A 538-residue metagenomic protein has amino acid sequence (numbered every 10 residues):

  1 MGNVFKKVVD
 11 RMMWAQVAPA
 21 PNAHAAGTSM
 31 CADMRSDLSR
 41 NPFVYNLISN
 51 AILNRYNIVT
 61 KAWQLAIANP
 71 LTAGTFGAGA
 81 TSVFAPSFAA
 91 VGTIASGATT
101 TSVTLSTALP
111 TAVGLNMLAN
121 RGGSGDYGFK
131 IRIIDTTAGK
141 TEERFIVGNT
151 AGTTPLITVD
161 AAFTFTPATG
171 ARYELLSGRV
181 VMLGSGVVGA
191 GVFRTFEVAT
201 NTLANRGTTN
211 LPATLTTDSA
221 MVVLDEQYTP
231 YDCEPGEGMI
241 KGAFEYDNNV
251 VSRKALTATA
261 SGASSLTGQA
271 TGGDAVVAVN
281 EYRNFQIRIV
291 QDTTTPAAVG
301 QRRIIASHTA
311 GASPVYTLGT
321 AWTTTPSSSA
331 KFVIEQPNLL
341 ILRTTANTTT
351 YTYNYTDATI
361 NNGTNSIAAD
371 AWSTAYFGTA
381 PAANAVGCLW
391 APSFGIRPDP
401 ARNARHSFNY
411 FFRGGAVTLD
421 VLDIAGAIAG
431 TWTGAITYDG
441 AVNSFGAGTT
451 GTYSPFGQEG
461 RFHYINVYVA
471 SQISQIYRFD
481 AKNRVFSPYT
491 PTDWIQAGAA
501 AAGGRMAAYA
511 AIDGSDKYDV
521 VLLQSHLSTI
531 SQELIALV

Functional and structural regions predicted by a protein language model:
M1-A26, N50-A89, G189-D225, T229 (+5 more regions): Trp- and S/T/G-rich repeat-edge/linker motifs of beta-rich repeat architectures
K7-M13, F88-T93, R172-V181, N248-T257 (+2 more regions): Short domain-boundary/entry signatures in modular proteins, especially in secreted/extracellular architectures
P19, A68-F76, P86-T169, G207-A213 (+6 more regions): Autoprocessing Asn-cyclization modules and mimics
A20-S49: Beta-strand-rich domains and repeat architectures in extracellular enzymes and scaffolds, especially beta-propellers
A32-S36, F84, V223-L224, W390 (+4 more regions): Residue-level recognition of a conserved intra-blade site in WD40 beta-propeller repeats
S36, Y45-N50, I133-A138, L183-G189 (+6 more regions): Short, flexible beta-strand-to-coil junctions
D37-Y45, L176-L183, Q227-C233, E237-G242 (+4 more regions): Entry beta-strands of beta-propeller and related beta-repeat scaffolds
T449-Q472: Loop/turn-rich, solvent-exposed surfaces of beta-rich toroidal or solenoidal domains
